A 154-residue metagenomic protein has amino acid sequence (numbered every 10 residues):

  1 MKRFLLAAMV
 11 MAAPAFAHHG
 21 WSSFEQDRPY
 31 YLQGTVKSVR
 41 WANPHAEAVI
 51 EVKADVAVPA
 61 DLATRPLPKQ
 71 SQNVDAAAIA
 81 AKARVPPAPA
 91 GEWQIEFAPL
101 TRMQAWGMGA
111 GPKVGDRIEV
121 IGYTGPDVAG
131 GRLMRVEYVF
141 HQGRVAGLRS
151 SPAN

Functional and structural regions predicted by a protein language model:
M1-A8: Sec-dependent signal peptide recognition, specifically the positively charged N-region followed immediately by
A12-P14: N-terminal signal peptide c-region/cleavage motif recognized by signal peptidases
F16-P29: Short boundary/loop segments of OB/S1/cold-shock single-stranded nucleic-acid-binding domains
P29-A42, T64, P68-N73: Structural detector for short beta-strands of small beta-barrel domains
A42-D55: Short aromatic-glycine-enriched beta-strand elements
A78-A81, A88-M108: Beta-strand/loop nucleic-acid-binding surfaces
Q104-V120: Short nucleic-acid-contacting surface segments enriched for D/E, G, S/T with interspersed K/R
G125-A153: OB-fold/S1-family single-stranded nucleic acid-binding modules
